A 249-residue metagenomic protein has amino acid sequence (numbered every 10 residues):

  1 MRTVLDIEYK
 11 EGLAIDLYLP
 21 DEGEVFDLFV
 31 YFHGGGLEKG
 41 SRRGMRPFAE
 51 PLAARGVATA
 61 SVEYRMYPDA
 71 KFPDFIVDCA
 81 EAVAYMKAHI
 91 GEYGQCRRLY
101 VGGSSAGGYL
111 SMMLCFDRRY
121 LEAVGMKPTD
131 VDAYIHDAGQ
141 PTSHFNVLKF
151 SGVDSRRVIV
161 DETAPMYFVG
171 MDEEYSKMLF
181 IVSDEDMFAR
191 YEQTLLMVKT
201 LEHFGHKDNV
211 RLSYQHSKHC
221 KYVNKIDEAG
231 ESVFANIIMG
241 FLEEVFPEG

Functional and structural regions predicted by a protein language model:
M1-G23: N-terminal cap/lid segment of alpha/beta-hydrolase-fold proteins
V25-G35: Short beta-strand element of the alpha/beta-hydrolase
R43-A60: Short amphipathic alpha-helix adjacent to the substrate-entry channel of hydrolases
A70-I90: Alpha/beta-hydrolase active-site loop
A84-K149: Primarily recognizes the serine-hydrolase "nucleophile elbow" in alpha/beta-hydrolase and SGNH/GDSL folds
M126-P128, A133, G139-V147, R157-Q193: The feature captures the conserved acid-bearing segment of alpha/beta-hydrolase catalytic domains
S151-V158, D184-V210: Active-site-adjacent alpha-helix of alpha/beta-hydrolase-fold enzymes
L195, F204-G249: C-terminal catalytic histidine-bearing segment of alpha/beta-hydrolase fold enzymes
